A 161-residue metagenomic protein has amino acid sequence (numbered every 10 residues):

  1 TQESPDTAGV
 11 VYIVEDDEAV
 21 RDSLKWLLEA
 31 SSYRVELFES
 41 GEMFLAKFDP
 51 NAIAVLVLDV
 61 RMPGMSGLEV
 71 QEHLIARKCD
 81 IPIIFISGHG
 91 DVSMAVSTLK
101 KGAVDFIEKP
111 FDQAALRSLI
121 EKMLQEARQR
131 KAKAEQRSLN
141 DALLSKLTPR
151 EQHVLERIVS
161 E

Functional and structural regions predicted by a protein language model:
G9, D17-E36: Two-component/phosphorelay signaling modules centered on CheY-like receiver
E39-S40, S66-E69: Acidic catalytic/metal-coordinating carboxylates
N51-L58: Active-site beta3 strand of CheY-like receiver
V60-M62: Receiver (REC) domain active-site loop signature in two-component systems and cognate sites in sensor histidine kinases
D91-S93, I107, F111-I120: C-terminal output helix
S138-E161: Helix-turn-helix DNA-binding segment
